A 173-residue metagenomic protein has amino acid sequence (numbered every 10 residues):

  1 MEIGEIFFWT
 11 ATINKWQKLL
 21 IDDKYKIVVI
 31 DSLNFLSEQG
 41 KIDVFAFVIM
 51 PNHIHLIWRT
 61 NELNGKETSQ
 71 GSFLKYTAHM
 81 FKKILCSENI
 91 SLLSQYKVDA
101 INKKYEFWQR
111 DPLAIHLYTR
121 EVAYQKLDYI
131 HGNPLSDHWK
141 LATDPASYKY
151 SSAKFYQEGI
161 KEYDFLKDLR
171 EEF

Functional and structural regions predicted by a protein language model:
M1-F173: Short catalytic/metal-binding and nucleic-acid-binding patches
